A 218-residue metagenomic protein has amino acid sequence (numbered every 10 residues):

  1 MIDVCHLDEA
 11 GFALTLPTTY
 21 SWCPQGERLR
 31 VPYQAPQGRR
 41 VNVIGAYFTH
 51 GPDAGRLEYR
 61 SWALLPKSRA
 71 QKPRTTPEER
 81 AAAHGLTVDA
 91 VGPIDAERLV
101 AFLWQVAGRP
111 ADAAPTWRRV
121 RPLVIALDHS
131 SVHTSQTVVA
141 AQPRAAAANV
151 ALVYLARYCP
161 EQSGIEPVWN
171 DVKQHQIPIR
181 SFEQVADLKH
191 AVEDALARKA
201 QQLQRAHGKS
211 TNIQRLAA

Functional and structural regions predicted by a protein language model:
M1-A218: Short functional hotspots at interaction and active-site rims
